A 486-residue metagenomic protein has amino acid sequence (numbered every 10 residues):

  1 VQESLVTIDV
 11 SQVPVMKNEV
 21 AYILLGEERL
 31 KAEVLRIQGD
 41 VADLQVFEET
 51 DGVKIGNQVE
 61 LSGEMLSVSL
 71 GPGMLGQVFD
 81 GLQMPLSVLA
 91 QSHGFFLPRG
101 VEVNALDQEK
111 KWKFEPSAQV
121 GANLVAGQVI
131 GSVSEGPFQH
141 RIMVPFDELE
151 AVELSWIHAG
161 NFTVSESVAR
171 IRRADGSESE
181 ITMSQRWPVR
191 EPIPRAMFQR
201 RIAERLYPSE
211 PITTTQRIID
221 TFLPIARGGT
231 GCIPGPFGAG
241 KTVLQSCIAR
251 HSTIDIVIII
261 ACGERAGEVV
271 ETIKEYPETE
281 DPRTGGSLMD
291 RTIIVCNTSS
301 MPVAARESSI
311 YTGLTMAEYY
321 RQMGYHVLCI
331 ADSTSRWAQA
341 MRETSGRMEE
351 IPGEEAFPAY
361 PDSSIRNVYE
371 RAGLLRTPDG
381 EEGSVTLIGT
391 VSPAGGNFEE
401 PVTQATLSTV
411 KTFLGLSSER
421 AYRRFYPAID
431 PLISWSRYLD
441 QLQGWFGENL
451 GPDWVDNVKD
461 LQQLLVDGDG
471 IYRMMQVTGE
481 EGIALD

Functional and structural regions predicted by a protein language model:
V1-A90, G94-P98: N-terminal accessory targeting/assembly segments
V1-Q2, V10-Q12, L25, R36 (+15 more regions): Flexible glycine-/small-residue-rich
V6, L30, G39-A42, E64 (+5 more regions): Metallocofactor- and cofactor-centric catalytic cores in central/energy metabolism, strongly enriched
T7, Y22, V59-E60, V125 (+3 more regions): Hydrophobic beta-strand signal
L35-V41, P72-Q83, P137-G160, S179-R195: Short, compositionally biased
V46, D51, F114-N123, E153-T163: Short histidine-centered loop motifs in beta-beta connectors
Q91-Q128, S132-E135, R141-D147, T163-G229 (+3 more regions): P-loop NTPase nucleotide-binding/switch module
T221-P224, G228-D486: P-loop NTPase catalytic core
